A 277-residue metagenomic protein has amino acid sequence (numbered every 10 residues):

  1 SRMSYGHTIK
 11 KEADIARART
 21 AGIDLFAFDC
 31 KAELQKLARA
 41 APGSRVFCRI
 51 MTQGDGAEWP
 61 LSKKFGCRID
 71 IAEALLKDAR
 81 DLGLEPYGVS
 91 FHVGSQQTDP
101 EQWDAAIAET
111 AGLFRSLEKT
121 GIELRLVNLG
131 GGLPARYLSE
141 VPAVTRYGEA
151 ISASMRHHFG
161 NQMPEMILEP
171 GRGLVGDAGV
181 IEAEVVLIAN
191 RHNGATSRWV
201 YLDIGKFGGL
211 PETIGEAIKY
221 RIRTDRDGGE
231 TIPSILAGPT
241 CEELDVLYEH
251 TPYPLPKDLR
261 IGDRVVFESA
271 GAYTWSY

Functional and structural regions predicted by a protein language model:
S1-L126, L133-A135: Active-site-proximal beta-alpha core segment in soluble small-molecule metabolic enzymes
I15, L37-A38, L138-S139, D177-A178 (+1 more regions): Short glycine-/acidic-enriched loop or helix-start segments at secondary-structure transitions that form or flank
K31, M51-Q53, H92, G130 (+4 more regions): Anionic group-transfer/hydrolysis microenvironments
A32, C67-D70, A74, E101 (+10 more regions): Conserved active-site and cofactor/substrate-binding residues in soluble primary-metabolism enzymes
E58-W59, D99-E101, Y137-E140, D177-G179 (+2 more regions): Short, well-ordered secondary-structure micro-motifs
D104-L168: Acidic, glycine-rich loop-and-beta core segments that form the ion-binding/anion-interacting portion of active sites
A150, N161-Y277: Charged (often Lys/Glu-rich) extended helix/loop segments that serve as interaction or gating elements
